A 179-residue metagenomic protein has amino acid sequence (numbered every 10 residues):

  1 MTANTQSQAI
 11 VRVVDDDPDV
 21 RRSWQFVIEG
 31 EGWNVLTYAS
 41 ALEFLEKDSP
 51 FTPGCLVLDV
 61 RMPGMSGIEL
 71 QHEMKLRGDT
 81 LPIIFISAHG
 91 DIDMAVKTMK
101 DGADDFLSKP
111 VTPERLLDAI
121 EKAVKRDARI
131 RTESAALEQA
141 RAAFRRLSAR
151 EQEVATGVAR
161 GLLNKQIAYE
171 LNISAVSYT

Functional and structural regions predicted by a protein language model:
R12, F51-V57: Active-site beta3 strand of CheY-like receiver
A39-S40, M65-L70: Acidic catalytic/metal-coordinating carboxylates
E46, I68-D79, K97: Short amphipathic alpha-helix used as the core "switch/output" element in two-component signaling
D59, S87: Active-site residues of response regulator receiver
M62: Receiver (REC) domain active-site loop signature in two-component systems and cognate sites in sensor histidine kinases
D91-D93, L107, V111-I120, Q166: C-terminal output helix
Y178-T179: Conserved small/polar residues in nucleotide/adenosyl-binding loops
